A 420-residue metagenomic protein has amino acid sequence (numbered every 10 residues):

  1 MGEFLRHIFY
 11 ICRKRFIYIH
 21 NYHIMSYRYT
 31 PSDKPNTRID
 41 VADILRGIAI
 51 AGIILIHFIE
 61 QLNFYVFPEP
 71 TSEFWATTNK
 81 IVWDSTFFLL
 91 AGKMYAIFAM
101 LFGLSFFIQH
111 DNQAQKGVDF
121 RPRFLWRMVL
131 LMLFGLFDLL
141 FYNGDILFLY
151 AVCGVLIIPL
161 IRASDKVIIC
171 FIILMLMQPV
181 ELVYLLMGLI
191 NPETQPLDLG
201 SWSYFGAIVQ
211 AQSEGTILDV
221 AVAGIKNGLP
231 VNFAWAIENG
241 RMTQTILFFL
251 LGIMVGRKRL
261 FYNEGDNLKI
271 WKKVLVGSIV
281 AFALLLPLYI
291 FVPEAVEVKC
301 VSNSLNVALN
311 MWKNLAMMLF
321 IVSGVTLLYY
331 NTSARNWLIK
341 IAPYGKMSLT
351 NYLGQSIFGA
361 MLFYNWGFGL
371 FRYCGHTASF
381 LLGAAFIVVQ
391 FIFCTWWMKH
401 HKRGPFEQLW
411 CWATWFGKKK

Functional and structural regions predicted by a protein language model:
S26-F102: N-terminal signal-anchor module of multipass membrane proteins
S26-Y27, S333, C374-K420: C-terminal "closing" transmembrane helix and its immediate cytosolic amphipathic cap in multi-pass membrane proteins
T37-L45, A49-I50, V274-L275, Y329-G359 (+2 more regions): Functional transmembrane helices that form membrane-embedded active or gating regions
F74-T86, I217-A234, V296-V307: Juxtamembrane membrane-water interface segments that cap and precede transmembrane helices
A96-D111, F148-P159, G240-N263, K313-T332: Specific transmembrane alpha-helix
L156-F171, M254-V276: Solvent-exposed interhelical
L174-I253: Long hydrophobic alpha-helical segments that form multi-pass transmembrane helix bundles in integral membrane proteins
K273-Y329: Alpha-helical transmembrane segments and terminal signal-anchor/GPI-anchor hydrophobic tails, characterized by long
